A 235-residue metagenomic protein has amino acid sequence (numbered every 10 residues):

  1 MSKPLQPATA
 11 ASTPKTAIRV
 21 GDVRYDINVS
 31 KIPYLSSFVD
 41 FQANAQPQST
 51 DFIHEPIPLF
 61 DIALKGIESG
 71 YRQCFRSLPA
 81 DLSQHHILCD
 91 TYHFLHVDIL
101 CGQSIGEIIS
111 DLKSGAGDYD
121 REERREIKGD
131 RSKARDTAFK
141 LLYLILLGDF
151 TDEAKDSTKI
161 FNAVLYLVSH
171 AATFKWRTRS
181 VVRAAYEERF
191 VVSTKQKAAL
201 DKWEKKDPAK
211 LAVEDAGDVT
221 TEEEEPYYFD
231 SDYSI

Functional and structural regions predicted by a protein language model:
M1-K3, T220: Low-complexity, intrinsically disordered flanking regions
K3-L5, A10-S114: Canonical BTB/POZ domain core
R76-C89, D98-I235: Alpha-helical protein-protein interaction/assembly modules
